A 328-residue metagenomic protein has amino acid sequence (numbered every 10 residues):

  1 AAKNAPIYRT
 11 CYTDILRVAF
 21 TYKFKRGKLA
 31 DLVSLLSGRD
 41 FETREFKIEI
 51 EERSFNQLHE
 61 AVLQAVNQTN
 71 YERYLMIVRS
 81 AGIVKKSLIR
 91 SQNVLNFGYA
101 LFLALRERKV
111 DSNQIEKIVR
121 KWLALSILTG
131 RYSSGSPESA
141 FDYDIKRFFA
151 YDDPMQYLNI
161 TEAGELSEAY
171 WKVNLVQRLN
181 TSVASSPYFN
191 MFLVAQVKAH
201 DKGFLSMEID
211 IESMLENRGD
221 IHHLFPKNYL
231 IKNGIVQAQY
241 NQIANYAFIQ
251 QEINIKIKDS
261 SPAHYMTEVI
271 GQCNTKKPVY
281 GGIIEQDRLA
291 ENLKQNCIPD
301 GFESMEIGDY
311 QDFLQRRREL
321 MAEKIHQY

Functional and structural regions predicted by a protein language model:
A1-L103, E107: Polyanionic (Asp/Glu-rich) segments that form extended negatively charged tracts
A1-T13, S112, K117-W122, S126-S139: Extended, well-ordered alpha-helical scaffold/bundle regions in very large, multi-domain proteins
T13-T21, N93-A104, R120-L128, S186-H200: Short, hydrophobic/amphipathic alpha-helical patches that form generic packing surfaces within helical domains
V66-N70, K86-V94, D111, I115 (+4 more regions): Secondary-structure capping and boundary motifs in well-ordered enzyme cores
I127-I221, Y229: Intrinsically disordered, low-complexity N-proximal targeting/linker segments that flank membranes
I211-N245, S261: Histidine-centered nuclease catalytic patch
Y240-N274: Short Cys/His-centered divalent metal-binding micro-motifs
P278-Y328: C-terminal, well-folded lobe of enzymatic/effector domains
